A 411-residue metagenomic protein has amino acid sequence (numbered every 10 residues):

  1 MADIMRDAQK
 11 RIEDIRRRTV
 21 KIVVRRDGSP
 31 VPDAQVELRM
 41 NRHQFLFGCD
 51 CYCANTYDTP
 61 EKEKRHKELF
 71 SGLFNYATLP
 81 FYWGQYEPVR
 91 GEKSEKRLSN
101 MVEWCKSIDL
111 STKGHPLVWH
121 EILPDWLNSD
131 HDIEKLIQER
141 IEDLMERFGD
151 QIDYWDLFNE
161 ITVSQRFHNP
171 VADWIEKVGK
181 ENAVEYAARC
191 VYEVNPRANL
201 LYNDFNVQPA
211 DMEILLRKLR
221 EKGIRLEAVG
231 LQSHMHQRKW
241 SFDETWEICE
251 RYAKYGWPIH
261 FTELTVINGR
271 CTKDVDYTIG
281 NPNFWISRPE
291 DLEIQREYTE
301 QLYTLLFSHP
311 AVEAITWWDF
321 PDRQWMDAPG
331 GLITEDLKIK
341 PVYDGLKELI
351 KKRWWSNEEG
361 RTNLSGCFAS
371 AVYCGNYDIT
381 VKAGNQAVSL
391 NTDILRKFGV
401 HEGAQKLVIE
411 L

Functional and structural regions predicted by a protein language model:
M1-A54, Y76, P88, E92 (+6 more regions): Beta-strand-rich domain onsets/edges
R6, I133, R147, D156-V194 (+2 more regions): Aromatic-rich peripheral "rim/lid" segments of glycoside hydrolase catalytic domains that contact and position glycan
F47-C51, F74-L79, L110-P116, D153-L157 (+4 more regions): Hydrophobic faces of well-ordered beta-strands that scaffold small-molecule active sites in alpha/beta enzyme cores
Y52-K62, G84-K96, I122-D125, T162-N169 (+4 more regions): Acidic-and-aromatic substrate-binding clefts and catalytic sites of carbohydrate-active enzymes
Y57-L73, F368-D378: Short Pro-Gly-centered beta-turn/loop motif in secreted/extracellular proteins
T59-K64, V171-I279: Noncatalytic carbohydrate-binding groove/subsite architecture in carbohydrate-active enzymes
R65-L73, S94-W104, R140, L144 (+5 more regions): A general structural detector for well-ordered alpha-helical segments in enzyme core domains, enriched
G72, Y76-V89, L98-L200: Substrate-binding cleft and catalytic face of glycoside hydrolase catalytic domains, especially the flexible beta-alpha
